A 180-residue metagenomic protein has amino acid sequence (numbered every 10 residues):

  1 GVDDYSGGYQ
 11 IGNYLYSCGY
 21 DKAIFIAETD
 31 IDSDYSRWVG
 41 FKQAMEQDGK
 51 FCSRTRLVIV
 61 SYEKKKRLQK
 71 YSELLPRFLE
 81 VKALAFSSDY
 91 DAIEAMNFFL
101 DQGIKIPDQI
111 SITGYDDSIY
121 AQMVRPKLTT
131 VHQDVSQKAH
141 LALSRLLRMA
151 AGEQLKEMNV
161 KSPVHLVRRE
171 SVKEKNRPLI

Functional and structural regions predicted by a protein language model:
G1-N13, S17, E73-E80: Alpha-helical recognition/docking segments in bacterial nutrient-uptake and carbohydrate-utilization systems
G1-Q10, I26-K70, A85-I93, Y115-S118 (+3 more regions): Hinge/beta->alpha junction and helix N-cap segments in small-molecule ligand-binding domains
N13, S17, V39, Q43-Q47 (+3 more regions): Short, well-ordered alpha-helices that flank and scaffold nucleotide-derived cofactor binding pockets
Y20, W38, R125: ATP/adenylate-binding site constellation spanning eukaryotic-like Ser/Thr protein kinases, ABC-transporter
Y20-K22, K82: Short acidic/polar active-site loop segments enriched in Thr and Asp
K22, C52-R56, K105-I112: Short acidic capping loops at alpha-helix termini that bridge into adjacent secondary structure
L68-I180: Flexible loop/turn connectors
